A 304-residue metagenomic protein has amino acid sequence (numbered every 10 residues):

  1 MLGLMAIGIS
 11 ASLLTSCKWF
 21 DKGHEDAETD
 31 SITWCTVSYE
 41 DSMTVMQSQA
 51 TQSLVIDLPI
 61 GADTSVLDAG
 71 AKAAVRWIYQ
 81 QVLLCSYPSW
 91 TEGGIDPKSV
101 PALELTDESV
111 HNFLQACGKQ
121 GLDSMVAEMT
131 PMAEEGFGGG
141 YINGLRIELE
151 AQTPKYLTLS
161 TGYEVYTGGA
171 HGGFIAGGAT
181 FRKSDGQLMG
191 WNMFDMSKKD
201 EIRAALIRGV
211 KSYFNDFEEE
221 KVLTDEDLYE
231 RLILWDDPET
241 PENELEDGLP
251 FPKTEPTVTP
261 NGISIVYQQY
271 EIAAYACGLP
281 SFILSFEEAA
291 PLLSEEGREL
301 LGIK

Functional and structural regions predicted by a protein language model:
M1-T15: Sec-dependent bacterial lipoprotein signal peptides
C17-K304: Compositionally biased intrinsically disordered regions enriched in Thr/Gly
